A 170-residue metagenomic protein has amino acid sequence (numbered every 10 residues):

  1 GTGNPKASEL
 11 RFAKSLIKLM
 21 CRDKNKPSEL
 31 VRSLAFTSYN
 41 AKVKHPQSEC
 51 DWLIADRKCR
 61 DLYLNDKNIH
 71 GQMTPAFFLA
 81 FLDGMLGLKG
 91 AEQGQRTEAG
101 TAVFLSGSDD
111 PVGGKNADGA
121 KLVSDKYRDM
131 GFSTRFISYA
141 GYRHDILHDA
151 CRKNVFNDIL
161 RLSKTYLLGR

Functional and structural regions predicted by a protein language model:
G1-N68: Alpha/beta-hydrolase-fold enzymes
L10, P75, N116-A120, H148-K153: Conserved strand-to-helix beginnings and helix N-cap segments that scaffold or border functional pockets
I69, M73-G94: Active-site nucleophile elbow and catalytic-triad environment of alpha/beta-hydrolase enzymes
H70-G71, S108-G119, D145: Acidic catalytic loop of the alpha/beta-hydrolase fold
G94-E98, D129-M130: Short, conserved loop/helix-junction motifs that constitute active-site signature segments in enzyme catalytic cores
G100, G114-Y127: Short alpha-helix in the alpha/beta-hydrolase fold that links the catalytic acid
V103-S106: Short beta-strand/loop motif that positions the catalytic acidic residue of the alpha/beta-hydrolase fold
R128-R170: Catalytic active-site module of serine/aspartate enzymes centered on a nucleophile-bearing elbow/loop
